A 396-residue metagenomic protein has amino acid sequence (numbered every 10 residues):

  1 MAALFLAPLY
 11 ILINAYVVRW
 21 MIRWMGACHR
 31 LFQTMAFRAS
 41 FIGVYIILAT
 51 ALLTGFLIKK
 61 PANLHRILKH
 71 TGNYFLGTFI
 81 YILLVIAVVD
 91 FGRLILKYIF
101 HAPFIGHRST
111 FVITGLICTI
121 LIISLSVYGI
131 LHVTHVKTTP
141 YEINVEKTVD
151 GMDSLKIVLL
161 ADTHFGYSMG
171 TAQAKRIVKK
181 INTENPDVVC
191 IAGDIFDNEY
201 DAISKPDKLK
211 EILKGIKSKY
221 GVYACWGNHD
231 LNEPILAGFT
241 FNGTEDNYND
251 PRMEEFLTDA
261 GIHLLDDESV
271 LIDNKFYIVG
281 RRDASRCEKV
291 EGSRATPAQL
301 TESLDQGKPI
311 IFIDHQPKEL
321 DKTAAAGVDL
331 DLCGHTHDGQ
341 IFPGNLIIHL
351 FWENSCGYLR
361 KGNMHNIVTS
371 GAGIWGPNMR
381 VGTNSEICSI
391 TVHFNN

Functional and structural regions predicted by a protein language model:
M1-T134: Non-catalytic terminal accessory segments
S40-G43, L57-K60, R108-T110, V145-V149 (+2 more regions): Short, functional N-terminal and low-complexity linear motifs
V112-T114, I122-V149, G166-A172, R176: Hydrophobic alpha-helical transmembrane segments in integral membrane proteins
T148-N396: Soluble catalytic domains of enzymes that build or remodel membrane lipids, polysaccharides, and related
